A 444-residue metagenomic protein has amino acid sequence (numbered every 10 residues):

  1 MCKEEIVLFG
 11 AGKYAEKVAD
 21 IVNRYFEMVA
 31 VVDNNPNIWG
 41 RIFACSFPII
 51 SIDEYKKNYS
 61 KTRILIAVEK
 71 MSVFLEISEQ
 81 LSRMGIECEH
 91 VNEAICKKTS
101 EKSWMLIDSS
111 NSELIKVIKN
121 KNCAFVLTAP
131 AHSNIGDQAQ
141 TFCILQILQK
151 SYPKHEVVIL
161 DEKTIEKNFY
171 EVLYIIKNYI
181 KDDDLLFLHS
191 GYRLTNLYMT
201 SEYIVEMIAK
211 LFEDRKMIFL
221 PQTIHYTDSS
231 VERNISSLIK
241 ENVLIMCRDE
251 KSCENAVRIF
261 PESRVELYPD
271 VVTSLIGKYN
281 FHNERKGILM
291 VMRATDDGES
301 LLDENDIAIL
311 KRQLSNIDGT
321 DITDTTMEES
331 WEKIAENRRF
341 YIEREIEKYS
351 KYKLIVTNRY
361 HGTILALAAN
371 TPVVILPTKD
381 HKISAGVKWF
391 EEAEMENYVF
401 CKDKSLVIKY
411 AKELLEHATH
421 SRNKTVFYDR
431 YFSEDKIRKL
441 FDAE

Functional and structural regions predicted by a protein language model:
M1, F47-Y59, Y174-D182: Short acidic low-complexity segments
C2-I6, K121-A124: Extreme N-terminal starter segment of soluble prokaryotic enzymes
K3-V22: Glycine-rich adenosine-cofactor-binding loop
Y14, N37, H381: Conserved Rossmann-like nucleotide-cofactor binding loop
K17-I21, R41-I42, L75-S78, D137 (+3 more regions): A short acidic (Asp/Glu
P36-K102: Phosphate-bearing ligand-interacting subdomains that bind or position ATP/ADP/UDP/GDP/NAD(P) or nucleotide-linked
S100-E444: Active-site anion-handling motifs in enzyme catalytic cores
